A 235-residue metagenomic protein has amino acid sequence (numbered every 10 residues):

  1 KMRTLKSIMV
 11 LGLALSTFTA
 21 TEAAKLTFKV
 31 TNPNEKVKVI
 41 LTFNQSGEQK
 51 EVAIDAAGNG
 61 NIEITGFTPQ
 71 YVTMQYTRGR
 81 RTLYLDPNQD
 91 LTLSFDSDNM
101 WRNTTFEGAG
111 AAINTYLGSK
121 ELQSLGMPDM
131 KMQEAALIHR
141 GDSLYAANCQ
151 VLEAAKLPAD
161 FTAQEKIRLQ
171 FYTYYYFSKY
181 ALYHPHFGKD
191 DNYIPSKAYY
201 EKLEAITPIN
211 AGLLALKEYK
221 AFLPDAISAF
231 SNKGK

Functional and structural regions predicted by a protein language model:
K1, S7-L11, G118-E121, Y199 (+1 more regions): Terminal low-complexity, poorly structured segments
K1-T27: Bacterial Sec-dependent N-terminal signal peptides
T4, A112, A136, R140-S143 (+4 more regions): Exposed alpha-helical structural elements
V10, A14, A146-E153, L157 (+3 more regions): Generic surface-pattern signal
E22-Q164, R168, F177: A non-transmembrane, solvent-exposed segment enriched in polar/low-complexity residues
K166-G234: Extended amphipathic alpha-helical segments with heptad-repeat/coiled-coil character used for oligomerization, fusion
